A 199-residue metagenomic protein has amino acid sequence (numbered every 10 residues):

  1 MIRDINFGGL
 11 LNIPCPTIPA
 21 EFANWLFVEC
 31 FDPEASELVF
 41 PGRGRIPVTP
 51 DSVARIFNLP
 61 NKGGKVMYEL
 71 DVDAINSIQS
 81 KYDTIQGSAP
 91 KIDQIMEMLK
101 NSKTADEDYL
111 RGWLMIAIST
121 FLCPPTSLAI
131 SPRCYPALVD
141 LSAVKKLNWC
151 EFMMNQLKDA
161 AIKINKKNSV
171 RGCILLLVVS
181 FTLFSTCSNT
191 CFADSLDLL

Functional and structural regions predicted by a protein language model:
M1-E107, L114: N-terminal leader regions that mediate targeting or early regulatory function
A35, R45, K62-G63, D83-L199: Long, internal protein-protein interaction and assembly surfaces
